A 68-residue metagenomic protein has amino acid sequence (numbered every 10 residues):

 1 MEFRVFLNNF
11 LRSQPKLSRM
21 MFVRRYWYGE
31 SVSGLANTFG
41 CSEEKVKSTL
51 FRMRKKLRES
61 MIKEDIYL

Functional and structural regions predicted by a protein language model:
M1-V23, E30: Amphipathic alpha-helical segment used for protein-protein interaction
S18, W27, V32-S33, N37-K63: DNA-recognition helix of helix-turn-helix
I66-L68: Intrinsically disordered, low-complexity basic tails/linkers immediately adjacent to helix-turn-helix/homeobox/MYB/SANT
